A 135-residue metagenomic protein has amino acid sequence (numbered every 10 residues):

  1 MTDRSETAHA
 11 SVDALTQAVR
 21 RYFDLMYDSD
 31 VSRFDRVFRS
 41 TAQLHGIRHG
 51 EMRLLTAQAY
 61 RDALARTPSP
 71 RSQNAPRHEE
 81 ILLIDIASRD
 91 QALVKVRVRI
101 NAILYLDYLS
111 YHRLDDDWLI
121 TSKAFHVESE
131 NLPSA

Functional and structural regions predicted by a protein language model:
M1-S32, R36-S40, Q58, E130-A135: Short, low-complexity N-terminal intrinsically disordered segments enriched in polar/charged residues
T7, A14-Q17, Q43-L104: Surface-exposed, charged secondary-structure patches
D35-V37, D85, R113: Generic structural signal for beta-strand residues in well-ordered domains
F38, V98, A124-F125: Short beta-strand segments enriched in hydrophobic/aromatic residues within well-folded beta-rich domains
S40, R89-D90, D116-D117: Beta-strand-connecting loop/turn residues
R48-L55, F125-A135: Short, charge- and proline-biased low-complexity linear segments that act as flexible interaction/docking motifs
R71-S72, H78-L83, L119-I120, S129-A135: Low-complexity, flexible helical/coil segments
L104-L132: Short beta-strand edge/turn micro-motifs at domain boundaries
